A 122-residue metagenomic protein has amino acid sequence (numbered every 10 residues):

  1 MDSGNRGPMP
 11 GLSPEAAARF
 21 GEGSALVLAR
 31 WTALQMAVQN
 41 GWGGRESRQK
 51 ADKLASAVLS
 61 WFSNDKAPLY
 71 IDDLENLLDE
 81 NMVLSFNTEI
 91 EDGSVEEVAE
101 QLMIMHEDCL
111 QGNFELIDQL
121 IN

Functional and structural regions predicted by a protein language model:
M1-S63: Extended alpha-helical interaction segments
W42-S47, W61-L74, S85-S94: Short acidic, glycine/proline-enriched loop segments that cap or flank alpha-helices
D73-N122: Alpha-helical bundle protein-protein interaction modules that mediate dimerization/oligomerization and scaffolding
